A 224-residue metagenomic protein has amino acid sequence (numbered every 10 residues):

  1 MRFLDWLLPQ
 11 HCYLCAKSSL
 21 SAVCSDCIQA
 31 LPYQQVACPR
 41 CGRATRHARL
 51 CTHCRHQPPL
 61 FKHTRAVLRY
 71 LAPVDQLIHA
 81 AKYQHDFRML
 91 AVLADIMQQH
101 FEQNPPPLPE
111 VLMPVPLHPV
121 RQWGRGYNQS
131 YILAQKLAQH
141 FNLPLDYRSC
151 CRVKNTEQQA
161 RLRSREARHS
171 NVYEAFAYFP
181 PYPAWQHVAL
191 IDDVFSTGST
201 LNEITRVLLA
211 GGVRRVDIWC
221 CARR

Functional and structural regions predicted by a protein language model:
M1-R224: Glycine-rich phosphate/pyrophosphate-handling loop used in enzymes and phosphotransfer proteins
